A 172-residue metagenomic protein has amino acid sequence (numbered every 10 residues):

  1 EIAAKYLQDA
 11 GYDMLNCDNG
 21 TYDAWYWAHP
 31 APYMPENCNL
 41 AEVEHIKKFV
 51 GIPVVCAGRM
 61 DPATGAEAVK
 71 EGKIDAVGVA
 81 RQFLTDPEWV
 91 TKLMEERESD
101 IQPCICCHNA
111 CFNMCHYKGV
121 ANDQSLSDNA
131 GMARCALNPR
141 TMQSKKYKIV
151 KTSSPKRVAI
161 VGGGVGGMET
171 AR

Functional and structural regions predicted by a protein language model:
E1-R172: Flavin-dependent oxidoreductase catalytic cores
